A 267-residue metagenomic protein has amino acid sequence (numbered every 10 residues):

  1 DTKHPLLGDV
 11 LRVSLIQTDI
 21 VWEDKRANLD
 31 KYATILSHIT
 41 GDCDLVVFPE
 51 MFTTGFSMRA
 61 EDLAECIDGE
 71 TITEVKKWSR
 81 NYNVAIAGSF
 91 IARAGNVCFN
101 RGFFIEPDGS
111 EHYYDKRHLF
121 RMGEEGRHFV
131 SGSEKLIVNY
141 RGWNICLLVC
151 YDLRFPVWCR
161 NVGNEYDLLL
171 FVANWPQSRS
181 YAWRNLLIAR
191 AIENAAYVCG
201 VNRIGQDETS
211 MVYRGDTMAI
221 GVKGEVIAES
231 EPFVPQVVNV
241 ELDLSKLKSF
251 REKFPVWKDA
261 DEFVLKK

Functional and structural regions predicted by a protein language model:
K3-S37: N-terminal, active-site-proximal structural segment of metallo-dependent hydrolase catalytic domains
H4-V13, I137-C146, L168: Beta-strand-turn-beta hairpins that frame and shape the catalytic cleft of phosphate-ester-processing enzymes
K25-R26, A33-P107, H112-Y113, P176-R190 (+1 more regions): Cys-nucleophile CN-hydrolase/nitrilase-fold catalytic domain and related Cys-dependent amidase chemistry that acts on
V46-V47, W143-V149, L170-F171, C199: Short hydrophobic-aromatic micro-motifs
E70-A87, R154-V237: CN hydrolase (nitrilase-like) catalytic-core segments centered on the catalytic cysteine and neighboring Lys/Glu
G88-F90, R101-F104, L136, T217-A219 (+1 more regions): Short beta-strand scaffold segments in enzyme catalytic cores
R93-N164, P176-N185, S249-V256, K266: Active-site catalytic loop in hydrolytic enzyme cores
M218-K266: Long hydrophobic alpha-helical segments typical of transmembrane helices together with their membrane-interfacial
